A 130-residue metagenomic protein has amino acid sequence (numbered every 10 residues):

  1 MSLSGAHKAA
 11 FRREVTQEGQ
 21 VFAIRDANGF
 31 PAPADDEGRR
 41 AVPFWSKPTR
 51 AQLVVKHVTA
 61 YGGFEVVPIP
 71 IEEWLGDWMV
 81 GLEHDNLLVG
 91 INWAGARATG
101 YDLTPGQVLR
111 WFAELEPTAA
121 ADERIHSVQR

Functional and structural regions predicted by a protein language model:
M1-R130: Conserved NAD+-utilizing ADP-ribose enzyme module
